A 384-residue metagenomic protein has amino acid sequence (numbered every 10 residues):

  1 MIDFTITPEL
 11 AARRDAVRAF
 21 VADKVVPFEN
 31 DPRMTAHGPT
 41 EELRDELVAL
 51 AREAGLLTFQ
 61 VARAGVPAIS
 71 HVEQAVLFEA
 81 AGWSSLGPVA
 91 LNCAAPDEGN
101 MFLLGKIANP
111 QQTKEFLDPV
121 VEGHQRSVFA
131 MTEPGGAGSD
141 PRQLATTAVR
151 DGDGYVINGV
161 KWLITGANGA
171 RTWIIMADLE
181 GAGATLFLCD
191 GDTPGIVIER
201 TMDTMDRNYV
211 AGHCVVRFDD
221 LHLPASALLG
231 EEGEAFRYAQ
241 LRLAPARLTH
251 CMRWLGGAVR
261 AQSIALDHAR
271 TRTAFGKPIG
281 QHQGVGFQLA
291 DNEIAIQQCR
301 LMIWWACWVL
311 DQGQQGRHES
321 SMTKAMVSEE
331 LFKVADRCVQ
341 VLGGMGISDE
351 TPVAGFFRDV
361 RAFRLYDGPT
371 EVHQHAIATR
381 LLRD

Functional and structural regions predicted by a protein language model:
M1-G87, A94, I107-Q112, P119 (+5 more regions): Alpha-helical interface subdomain recognition
I69-H71, S139-R142, G166-R171, Y209-V210: Short glycine/proline-enriched turns and hinge-like loops at secondary-structure junctions
D97, A137, W162-A167, R207 (+2 more regions): Glycine-rich phosphate/pyrophosphate-binding beta-alpha loops
G123-T132: A short, Trp-centered hydrophobic/proline-enriched beta-strand micro-motif
G136-D140, Y155: Hydrophobic, small-residue-rich alpha-helical packing segments that form membrane-like cores
Q143, P194-P224: Flexible, small-/acidic-enriched active-site or ligand-binding loops
A145, N158-E199: A short core secondary-structure module
C214-L241: A short, charged helix-loop
